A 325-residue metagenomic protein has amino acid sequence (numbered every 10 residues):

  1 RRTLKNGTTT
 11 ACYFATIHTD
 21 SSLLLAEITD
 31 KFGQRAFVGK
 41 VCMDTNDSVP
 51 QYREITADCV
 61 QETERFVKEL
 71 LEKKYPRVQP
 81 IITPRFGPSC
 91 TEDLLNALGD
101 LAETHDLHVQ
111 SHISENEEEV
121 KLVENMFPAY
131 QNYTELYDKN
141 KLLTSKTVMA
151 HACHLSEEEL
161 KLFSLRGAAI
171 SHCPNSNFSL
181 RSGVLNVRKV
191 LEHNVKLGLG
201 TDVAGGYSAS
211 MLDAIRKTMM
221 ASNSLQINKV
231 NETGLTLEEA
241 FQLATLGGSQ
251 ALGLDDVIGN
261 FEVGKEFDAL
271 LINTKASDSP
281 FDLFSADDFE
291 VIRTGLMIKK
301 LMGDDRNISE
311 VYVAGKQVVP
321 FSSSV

Functional and structural regions predicted by a protein language model:
R1-L4, D30, S164, L191: Non-catalytic positions within long, well-ordered alpha-helices that form the structural scaffold/packing of enzyme
G7, T29, I82, H112 (+10 more regions): Divalent metal-coordination and catalytic microenvironments
T9-T10, K196: Short acidic/polar active-site loop segments enriched in Thr and Asp
D20-H154: Metal-coordinating catalytic core of metallo-dependent amide/deamination hydrolases
V41-D44, E115, P174-F178, V203-G205: Short, acidic/turn-prone active-site loops that include or flank metal/cofactor- and phosphate-binding residues
K139-K146, R188-F284: His/Asp/Glu-enriched, well-ordered alpha-helical/loop segment that forms or immediately abuts the divalent-metal
E157-E158, S164-T201: A conserved active-site cap/scaffold subdomain adjacent to cofactor or substrate pockets
E266-S323: C-terminal cap of metal-dependent C-N hydrolases
